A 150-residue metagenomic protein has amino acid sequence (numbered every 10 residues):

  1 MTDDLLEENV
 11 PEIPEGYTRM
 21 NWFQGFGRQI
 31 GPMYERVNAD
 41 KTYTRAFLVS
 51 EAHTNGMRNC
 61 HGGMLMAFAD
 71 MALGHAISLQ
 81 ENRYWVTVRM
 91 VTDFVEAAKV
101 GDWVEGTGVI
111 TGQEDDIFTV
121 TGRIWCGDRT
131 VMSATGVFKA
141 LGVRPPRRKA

Functional and structural regions predicted by a protein language model:
M1-A150: Terminal targeting signals and extreme-terminal segments of soluble enzymes
